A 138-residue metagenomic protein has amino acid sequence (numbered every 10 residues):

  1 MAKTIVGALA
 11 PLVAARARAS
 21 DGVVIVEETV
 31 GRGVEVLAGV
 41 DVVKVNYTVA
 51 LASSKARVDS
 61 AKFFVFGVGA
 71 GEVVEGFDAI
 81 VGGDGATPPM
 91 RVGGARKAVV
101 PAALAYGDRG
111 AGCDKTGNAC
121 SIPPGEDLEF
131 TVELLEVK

Functional and structural regions predicted by a protein language model:
K3-K138: Cross-family detector of peptidyl-prolyl cis-trans isomerase
